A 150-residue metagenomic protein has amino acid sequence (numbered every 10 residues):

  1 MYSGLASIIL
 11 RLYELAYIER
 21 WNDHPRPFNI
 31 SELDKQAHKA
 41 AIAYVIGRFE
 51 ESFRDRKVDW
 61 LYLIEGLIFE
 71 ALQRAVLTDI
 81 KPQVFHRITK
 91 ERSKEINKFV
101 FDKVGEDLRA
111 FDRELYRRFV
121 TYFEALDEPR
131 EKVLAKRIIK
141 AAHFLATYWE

Functional and structural regions predicted by a protein language model:
Y2-A6, D23-D34, D59, P129-K136: Short, solvent-exposed segments of well-ordered alpha helices
G4, L61-I64, G105-E150: Histidine/acidic-rich helix-loop-helix segments that form or flank divalent-metal centers in metalloenzyme catalytic
G4-N22: Short alpha-helical hairpin
I8, E32-K35, I96-V100, I138-A141: Amphipathic alpha-helix face/heptad-repeat signature
Y17, Y44, R48, Q73-K81 (+3 more regions): Charged/polar positions within long, soluble alpha-helices
P25-Y62, Y148: Alpha-helical phosphate/pyrophosphate-handling elements in metalloenzyme active cores
I30-S31, V84-G105: Divalent-cation-assisted or electrostatically stabilized phosphate/pyrophosphate-binding catalytic cores
K57-P82, H143: His-Asp-centered metal-binding catalytic motifs of divalent-metal-dependent phosphohydrolases/nucleases
